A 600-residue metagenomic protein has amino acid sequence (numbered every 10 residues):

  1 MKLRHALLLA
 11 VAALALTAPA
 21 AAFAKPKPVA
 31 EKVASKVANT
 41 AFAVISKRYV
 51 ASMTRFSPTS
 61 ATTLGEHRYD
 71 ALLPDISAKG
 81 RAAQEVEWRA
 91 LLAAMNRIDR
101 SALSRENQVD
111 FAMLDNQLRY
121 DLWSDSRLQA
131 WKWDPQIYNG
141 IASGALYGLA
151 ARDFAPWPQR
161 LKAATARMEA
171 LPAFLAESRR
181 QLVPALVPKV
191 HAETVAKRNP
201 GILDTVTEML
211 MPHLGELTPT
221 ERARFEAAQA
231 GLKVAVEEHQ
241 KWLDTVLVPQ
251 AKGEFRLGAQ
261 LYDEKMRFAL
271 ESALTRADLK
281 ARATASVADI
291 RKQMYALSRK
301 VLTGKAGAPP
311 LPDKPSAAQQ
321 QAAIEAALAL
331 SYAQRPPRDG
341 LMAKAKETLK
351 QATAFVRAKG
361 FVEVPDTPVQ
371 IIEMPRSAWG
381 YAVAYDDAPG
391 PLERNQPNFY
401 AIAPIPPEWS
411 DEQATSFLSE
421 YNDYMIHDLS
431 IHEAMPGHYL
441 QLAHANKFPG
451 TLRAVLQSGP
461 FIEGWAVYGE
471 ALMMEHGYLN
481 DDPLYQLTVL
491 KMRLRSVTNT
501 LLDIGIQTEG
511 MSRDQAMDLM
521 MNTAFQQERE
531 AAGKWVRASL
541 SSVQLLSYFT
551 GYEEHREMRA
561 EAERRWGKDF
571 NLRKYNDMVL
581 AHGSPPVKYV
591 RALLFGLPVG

Functional and structural regions predicted by a protein language model:
M1-L8: Bacterial N-terminal signal peptides that target proteins for export
L9-A18: Bacterial N-terminal signal peptides
A20-A24: Boundary at the C-terminal end of the N-terminal hydrophobic targeting segment
K25-G600: N-terminal maturation segment of proteins
